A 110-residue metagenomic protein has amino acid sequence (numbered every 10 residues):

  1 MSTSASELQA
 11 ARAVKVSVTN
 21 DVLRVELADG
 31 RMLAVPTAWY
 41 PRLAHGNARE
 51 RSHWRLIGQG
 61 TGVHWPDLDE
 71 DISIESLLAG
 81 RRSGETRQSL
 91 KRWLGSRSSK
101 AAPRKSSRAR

Functional and structural regions predicted by a protein language model:
M1-R110: Motif-centric detector for short Cys/His coordination patterns
